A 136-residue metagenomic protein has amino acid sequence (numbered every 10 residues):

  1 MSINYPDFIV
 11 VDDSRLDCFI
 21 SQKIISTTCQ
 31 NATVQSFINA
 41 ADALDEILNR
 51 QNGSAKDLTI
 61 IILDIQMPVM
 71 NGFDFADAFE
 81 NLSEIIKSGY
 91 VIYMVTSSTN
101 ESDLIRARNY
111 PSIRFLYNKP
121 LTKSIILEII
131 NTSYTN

Functional and structural regions predicted by a protein language model:
P6-L16, S21-I25: Conserved acidic segment of CheY-like receiver
F8, Q51-I62: Active-site beta3 strand of CheY-like receiver
S36-N49, G72: Helix N-cap/capping motif at the beta->alpha junctions
I61, F115-L116: Two-component signal transduction core modules
M67: Receiver (REC) domain active-site loop signature in two-component systems and cognate sites in sensor histidine kinases
D74, K87-Y90, S98-F115: Alpha4 helix (beta4-alpha4-beta5 surface) of REC/receiver domains from two-component response regulators
P120-I130: C-terminal output helix
